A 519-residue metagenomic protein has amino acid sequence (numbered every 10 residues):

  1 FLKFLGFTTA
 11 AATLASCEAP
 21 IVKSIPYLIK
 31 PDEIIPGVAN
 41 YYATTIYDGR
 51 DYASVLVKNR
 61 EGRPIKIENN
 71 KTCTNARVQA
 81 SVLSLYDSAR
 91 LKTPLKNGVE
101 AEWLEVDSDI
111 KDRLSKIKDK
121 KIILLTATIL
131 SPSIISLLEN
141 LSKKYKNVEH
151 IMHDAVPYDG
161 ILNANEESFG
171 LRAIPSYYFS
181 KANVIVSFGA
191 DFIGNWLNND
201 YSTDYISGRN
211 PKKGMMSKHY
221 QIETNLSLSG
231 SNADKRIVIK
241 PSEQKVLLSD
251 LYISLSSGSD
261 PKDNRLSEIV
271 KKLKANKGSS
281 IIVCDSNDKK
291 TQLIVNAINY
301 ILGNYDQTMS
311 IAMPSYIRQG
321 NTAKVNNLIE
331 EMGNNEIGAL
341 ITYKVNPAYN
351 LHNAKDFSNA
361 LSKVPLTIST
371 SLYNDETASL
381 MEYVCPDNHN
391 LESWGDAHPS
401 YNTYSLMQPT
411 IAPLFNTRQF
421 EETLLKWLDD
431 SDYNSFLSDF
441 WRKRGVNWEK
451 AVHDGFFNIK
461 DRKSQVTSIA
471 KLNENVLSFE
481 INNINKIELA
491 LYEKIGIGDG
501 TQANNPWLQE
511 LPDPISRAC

Functional and structural regions predicted by a protein language model:
F1-G258, A518-C519: N-terminal export/assembly segments and adjacent metallocofactor-ligating motifs of anaerobic energy-metabolism
F4, T8, T13, R113 (+15 more regions): Generic, well-ordered alpha-helical scaffold segments in large soluble proteins
A43, E139, V148-A155, I174 (+5 more regions): A cross-kingdom feature strongest in bacterial/archaeal respiratory oxidoreductases
G62, Y178-S180, K274-N276, N334 (+2 more regions): Extracellular/periplasmic catalytic domains that process cell-envelope and extracellular macromolecules
K116-I123, A275-I281, E336-A339, S362-K363: Short, surface-exposed connector motifs at secondary-structure boundaries
K245-D285: Phosphate/pyrophosphate-binding active-site segments
K277-T342, P347-A348, I495: Acidic catalytic cores of enzymes that act on phosphate-bearing nucleotides/polynucleotides
Q419-R442: Non-catalytic, well-ordered alpha-helical segments in soluble enzyme domains
